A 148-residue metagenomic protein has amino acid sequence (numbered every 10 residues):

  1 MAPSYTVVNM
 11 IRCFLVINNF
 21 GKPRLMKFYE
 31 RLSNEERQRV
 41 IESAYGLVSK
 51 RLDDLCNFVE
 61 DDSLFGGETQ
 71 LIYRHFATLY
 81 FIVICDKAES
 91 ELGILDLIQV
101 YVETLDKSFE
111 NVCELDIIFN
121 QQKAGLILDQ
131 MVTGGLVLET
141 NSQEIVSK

Functional and structural regions predicted by a protein language model:
M1-K148: Acidic, low-complexity cytosolic segments
